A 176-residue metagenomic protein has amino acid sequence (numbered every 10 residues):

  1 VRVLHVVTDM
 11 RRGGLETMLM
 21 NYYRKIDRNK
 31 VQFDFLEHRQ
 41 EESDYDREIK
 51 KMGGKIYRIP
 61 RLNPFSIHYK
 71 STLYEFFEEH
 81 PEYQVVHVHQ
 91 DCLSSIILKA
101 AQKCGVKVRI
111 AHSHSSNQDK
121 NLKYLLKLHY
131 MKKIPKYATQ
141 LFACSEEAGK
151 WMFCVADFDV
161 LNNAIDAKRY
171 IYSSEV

Functional and structural regions predicted by a protein language model:
V1-V176: Membrane-interface segments of envelope glycosyltransferases acting on lipid-linked substrates or membrane lipids
